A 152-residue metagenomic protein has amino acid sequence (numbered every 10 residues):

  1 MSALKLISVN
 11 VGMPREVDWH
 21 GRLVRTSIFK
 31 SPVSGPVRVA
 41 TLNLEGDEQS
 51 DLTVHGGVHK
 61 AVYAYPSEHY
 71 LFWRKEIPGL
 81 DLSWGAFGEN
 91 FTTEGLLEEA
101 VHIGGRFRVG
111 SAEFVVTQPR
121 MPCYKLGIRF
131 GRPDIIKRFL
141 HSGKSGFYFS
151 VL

Functional and structural regions predicted by a protein language model:
M1-I128, D134-I135: Electropositive, beta-rich accessory/interaction domains or terminal extensions that provide binding surfaces
E89, S145-F147: Short amphipathic alpha-helical segments
V101, G143-S145: Residues that act as N-cap/strand-start positions at coil-to-secondary-structure junctions
L140: Glycine-rich, small/acidic residue-mixed loop/short-helix segments
F149-L152: Well-ordered alpha/beta subsegment
